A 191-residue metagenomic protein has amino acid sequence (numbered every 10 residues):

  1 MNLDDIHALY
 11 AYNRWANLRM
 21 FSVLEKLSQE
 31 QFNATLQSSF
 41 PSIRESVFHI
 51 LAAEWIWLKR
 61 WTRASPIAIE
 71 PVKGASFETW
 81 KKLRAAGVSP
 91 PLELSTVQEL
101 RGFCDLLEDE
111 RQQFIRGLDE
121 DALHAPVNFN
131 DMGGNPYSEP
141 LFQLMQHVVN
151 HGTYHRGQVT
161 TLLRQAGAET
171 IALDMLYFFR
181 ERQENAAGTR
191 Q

Functional and structural regions predicted by a protein language model:
M1-A11, W15-L18, V23-F40: An N-terminal domain-cap segment
N2, R44, L51-I115, A122-M132 (+1 more regions): Short, helix-capping/interhelical loops that line the mouth of catalytic, cofactor-, or ligand-binding pockets
L3-L9, V97-L100, M145, V149: Active-site rim elements
A8-R19, G102-L106, E110-Q113, Y154: A non-catalytic, amphipathic alpha-helix used as a structural packing/dimerization or gating element in enzyme scaffolds
Y12, N150-H151, R164: Alpha-helix capping/hinge segments and adjacent helical runs
L27-Q31, L163-T170: Inter-helical turn/loop segments and adjacent helix faces that build the functional surface of alpha-helical bundle
N128-Q146: An amphipathic alpha-helical core segment
